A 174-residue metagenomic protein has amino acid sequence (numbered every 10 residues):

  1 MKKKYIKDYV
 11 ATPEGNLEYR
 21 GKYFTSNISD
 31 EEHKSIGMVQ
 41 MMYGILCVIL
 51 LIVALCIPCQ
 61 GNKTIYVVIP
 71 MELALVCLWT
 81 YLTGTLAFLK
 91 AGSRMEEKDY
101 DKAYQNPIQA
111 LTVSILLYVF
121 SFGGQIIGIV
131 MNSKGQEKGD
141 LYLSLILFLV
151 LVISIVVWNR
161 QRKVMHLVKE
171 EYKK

Functional and structural regions predicted by a protein language model:
M1-H33: N-terminal, intrinsically disordered, low-complexity segments that immediately precede the first transmembrane helix
A11-F24, A54-V68, G84-K98: Hydrophobic alpha-helical transmembrane segments
I36-L46, Q109-F120: Select subsegments of transmembrane alpha-helices in polytopic membrane proteins, especially boundary-proximal
I52-V53, L117-I146: Alpha-helical transmembrane segments and their membrane-interface junctions in multi-pass membrane proteins
N62-W79, Y142-V150: Alpha-helical transmembrane segments
L75-M95, N159-M165: Membrane-water interface of transmembrane alpha-helices
G92-L111: Short membrane-interface loop/juxtamembrane segments of multi-pass integral membrane proteins
I155-K174: Cytosolic juxtamembrane helix at the C-terminal end of the final transmembrane segment
